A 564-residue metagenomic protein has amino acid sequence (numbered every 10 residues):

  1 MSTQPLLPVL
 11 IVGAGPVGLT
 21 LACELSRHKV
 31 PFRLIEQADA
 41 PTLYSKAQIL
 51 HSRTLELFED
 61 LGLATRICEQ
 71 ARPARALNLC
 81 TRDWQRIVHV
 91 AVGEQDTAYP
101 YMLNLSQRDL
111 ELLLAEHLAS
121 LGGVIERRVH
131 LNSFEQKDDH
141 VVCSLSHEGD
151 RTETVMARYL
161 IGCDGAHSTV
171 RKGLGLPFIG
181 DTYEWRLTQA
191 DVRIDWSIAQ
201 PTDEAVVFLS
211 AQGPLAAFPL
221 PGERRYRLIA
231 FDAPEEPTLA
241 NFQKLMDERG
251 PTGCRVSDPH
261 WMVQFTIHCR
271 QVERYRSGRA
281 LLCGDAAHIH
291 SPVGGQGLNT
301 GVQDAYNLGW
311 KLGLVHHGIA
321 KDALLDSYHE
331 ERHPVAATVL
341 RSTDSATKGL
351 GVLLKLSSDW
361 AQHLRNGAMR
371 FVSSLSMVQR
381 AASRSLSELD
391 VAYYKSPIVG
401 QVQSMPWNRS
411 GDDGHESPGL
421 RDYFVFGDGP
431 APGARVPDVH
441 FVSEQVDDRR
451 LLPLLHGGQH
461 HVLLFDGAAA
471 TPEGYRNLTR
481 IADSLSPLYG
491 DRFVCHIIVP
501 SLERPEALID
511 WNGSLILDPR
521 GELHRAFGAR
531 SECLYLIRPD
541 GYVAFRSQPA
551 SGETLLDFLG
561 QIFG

Functional and structural regions predicted by a protein language model:
S2-P8, V12, R27-H28, T81-W84 (+5 more regions): Helical substrate-recognition/capping region of FAD-dependent monooxygenase/halogenase enzymes
L7, G149-Y159: Core beta-strand elements of the Rossmann-like FAD/NAD(P) dinucleotide-binding domain in flavoenzyme oxidoreductases
G18-L19: N-terminal Rossmann-fold NAD(P) dinucleotide-binding loop
S26-K46: Glycine-rich FAD pyrophosphate-binding loop
L43-A119: Active-site-adjacent segment of FAD-dependent monooxygenases/related oxidoreductases
E69, E116, Y159, C163-I267: Conserved FAD-binding catalytic core of PHBH/FMO-like flavoproteins
Q70, E236-T300, A320, L325 (+4 more regions): FAD/FMN-dependent oxidoreductases across multiple families
R127-V141: A conserved short coil-to-beta-strand element within the FAD-binding core of flavoproteins
